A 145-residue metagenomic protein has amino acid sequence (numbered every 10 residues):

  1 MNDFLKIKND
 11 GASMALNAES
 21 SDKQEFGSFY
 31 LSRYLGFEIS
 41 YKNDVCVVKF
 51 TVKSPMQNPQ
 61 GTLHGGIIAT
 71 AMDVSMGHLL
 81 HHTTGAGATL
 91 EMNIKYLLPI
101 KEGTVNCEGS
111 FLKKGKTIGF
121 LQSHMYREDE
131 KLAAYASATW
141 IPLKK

Functional and structural regions predicted by a protein language model:
M1-K145: Terminal targeting signals and extreme-terminal segments of soluble enzymes
